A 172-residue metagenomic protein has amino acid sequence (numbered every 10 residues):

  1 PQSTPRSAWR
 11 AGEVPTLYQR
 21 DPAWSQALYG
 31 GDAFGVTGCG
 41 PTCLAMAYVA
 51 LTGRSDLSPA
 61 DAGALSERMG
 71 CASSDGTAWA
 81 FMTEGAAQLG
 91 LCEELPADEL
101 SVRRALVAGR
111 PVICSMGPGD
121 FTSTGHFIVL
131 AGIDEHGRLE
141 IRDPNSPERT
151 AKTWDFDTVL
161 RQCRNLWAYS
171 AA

Functional and structural regions predicted by a protein language model:
P1-C71: Active-site-adjacent structural segments surrounding the nucleophilic cysteine of cysteine proteases and isopeptidases
P1-E13, I133-A172: Noncatalytic regulatory segments and standalone regulatory/sensor domains
L28-A33, P96-E99, M116-G117, K152: N-terminal post-signal-peptidase region of extra-cytosolic proteins
G35, G40-L44, S58, A78-M82 (+2 more regions): Stable alpha-helical elements in mature extracytoplasmic
C43, A47-L51, E93, L106 (+2 more regions): Short, well-ordered alpha-helical segments in soluble proteins
L57-S58, A62-A97: Mid-length scaffold segments of soluble, non-membrane domains
D75, T122-H126, R149-A151: Extracytoplasmic/secreted cell-surface and envelope-processing proteins
A87, E93-E140, A171: Active-site-adjacent substructure of cysteine-protease-like catalytic cores
